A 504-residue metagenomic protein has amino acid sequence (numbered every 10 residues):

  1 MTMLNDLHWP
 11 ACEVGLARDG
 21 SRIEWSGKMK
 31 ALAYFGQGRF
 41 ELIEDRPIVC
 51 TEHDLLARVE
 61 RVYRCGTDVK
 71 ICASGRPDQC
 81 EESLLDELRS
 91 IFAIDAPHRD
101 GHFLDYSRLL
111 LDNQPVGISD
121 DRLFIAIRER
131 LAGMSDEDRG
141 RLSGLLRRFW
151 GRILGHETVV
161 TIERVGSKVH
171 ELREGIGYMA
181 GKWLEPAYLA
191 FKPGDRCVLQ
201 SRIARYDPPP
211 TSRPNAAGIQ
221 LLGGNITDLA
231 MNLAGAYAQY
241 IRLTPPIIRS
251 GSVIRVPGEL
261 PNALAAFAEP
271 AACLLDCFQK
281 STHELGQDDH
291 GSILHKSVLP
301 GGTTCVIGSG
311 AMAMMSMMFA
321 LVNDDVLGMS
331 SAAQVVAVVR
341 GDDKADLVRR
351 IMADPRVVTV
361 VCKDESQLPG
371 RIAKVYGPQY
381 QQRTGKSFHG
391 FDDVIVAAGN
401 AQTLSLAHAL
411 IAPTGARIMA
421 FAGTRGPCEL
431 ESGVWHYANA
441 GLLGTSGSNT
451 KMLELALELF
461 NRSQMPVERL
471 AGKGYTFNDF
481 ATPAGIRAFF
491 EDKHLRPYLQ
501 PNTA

Functional and structural regions predicted by a protein language model:
T2-G27, S366-G370, K374, Q382 (+2 more regions): C-terminal hydrophobic helical "lid"/dimerization subdomain of Rossmann-like NAD(P)H-dependent oxidoreductases
K30, D195-R196, Y240, S309 (+1 more regions): Residue-level marker of beta-strand positions
V49-Y63, P77-T211, P257: Glycine-rich beta-strand-centered segment in the early N-terminal region that forms part of a ligand/cofactor-binding
L146, Q279, H283-V298: A short, basic/flexible loop-to-alpha-helix module at the beginning of a structural domain
P209-A230: Short, compositionally biased
N232-Y237, P257-Q287, I307-M315: A glycine-rich, Thr/Ser-enriched phosphate-binding loop motif common to dinucleotide/cofactor-binding enzymes
P300-T303, I307-S309, M317, L321-L404: Adenosine-nucleotide cofactor-binding segment
V326, A398-R462, P501-A504: Glycine-rich phosphate-binding loop and adjacent beta-alpha segment of Rossmann(oid) nucleotide-cofactor-binding
